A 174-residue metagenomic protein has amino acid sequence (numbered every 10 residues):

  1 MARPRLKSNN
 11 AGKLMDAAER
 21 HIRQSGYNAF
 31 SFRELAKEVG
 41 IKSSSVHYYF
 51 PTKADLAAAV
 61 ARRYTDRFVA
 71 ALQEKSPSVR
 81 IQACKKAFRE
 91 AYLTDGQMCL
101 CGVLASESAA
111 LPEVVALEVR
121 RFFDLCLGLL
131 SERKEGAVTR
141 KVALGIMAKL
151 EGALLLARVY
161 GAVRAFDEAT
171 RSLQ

Functional and structural regions predicted by a protein language model:
M1, K86-A91, R121-R140, Y160-Q174: C-terminal peripheral helix-coil segments that are non-catalytic and often amphipathic
M1-S8: N-terminal intrinsically disordered/low-complexity leader segments
K13, A17-D55, A59: Helix-turn-helix
F50, V103-A110: Short helix-capping/turn signature of helix-turn-helix
A59, V69-M98, A143-I146: Hydrophobic alpha-helical connector segments
T65-D66: Generic helix N-cap/helix-start motif at coil->alpha-helix transitions
V69, T94-M98, A110-G136, K141-L144: Amphipathic alpha-helical packing segments from all-alpha helical-bundle domains
S106, M147-F166: Amphipathic C-terminal alpha-helical segment
